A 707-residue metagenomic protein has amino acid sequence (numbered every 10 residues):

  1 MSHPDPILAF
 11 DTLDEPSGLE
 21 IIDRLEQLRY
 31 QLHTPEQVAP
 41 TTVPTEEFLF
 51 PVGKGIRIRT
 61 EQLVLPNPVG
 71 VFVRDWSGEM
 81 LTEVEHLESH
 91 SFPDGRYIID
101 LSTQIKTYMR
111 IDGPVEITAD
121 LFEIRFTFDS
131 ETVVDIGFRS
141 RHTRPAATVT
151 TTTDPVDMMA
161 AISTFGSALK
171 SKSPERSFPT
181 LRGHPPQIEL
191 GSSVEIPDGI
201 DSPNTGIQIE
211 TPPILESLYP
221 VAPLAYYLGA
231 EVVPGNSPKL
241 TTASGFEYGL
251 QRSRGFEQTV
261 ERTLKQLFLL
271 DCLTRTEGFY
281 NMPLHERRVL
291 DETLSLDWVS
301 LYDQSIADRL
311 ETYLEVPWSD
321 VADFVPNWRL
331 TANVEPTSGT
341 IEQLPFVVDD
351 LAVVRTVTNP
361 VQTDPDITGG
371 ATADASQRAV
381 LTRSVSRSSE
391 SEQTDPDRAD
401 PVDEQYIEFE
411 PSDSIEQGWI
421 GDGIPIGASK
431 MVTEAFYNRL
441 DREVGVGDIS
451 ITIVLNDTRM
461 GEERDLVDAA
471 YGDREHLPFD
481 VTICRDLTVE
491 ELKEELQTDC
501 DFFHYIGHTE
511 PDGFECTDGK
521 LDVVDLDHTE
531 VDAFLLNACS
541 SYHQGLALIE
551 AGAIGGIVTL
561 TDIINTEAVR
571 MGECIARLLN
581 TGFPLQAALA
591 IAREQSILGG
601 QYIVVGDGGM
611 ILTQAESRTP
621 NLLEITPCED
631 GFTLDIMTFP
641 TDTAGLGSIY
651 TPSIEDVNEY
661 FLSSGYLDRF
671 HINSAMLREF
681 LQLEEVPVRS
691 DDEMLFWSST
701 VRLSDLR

Functional and structural regions predicted by a protein language model:
S2-G70, D532-A533, N537-R707: Active-site-proximal C-terminal subdomain of hydrolase catalytic domains
P4-S17, T118-E210, E216-Y219: Acidic, contiguous N-terminal accessory segments
D11, P16-D23, V71, S237-G249 (+1 more regions): Short polybasic amphipathic segments
Q31, P40-D100, T118, H184-D350 (+2 more regions): Long, folded non-catalytic interaction modules
V73, S77-L81, L87-F92, R96-Q104 (+4 more regions): Post-signal-peptide, soluble extracytosolic/periplasmic N-terminal scaffold domains of envelope/secretory systems
E231-A243, P478-E490, T559-N565, L589: A generic structural motif
D323-C500: A domain-level signal for caspase-like cysteine endopeptidase catalytic cores and their zymogen-processing architecture
L455-R459, D468-A547, E693-F696, V701-R707: Catalytic-core segments of thiol-dependent peptidases
